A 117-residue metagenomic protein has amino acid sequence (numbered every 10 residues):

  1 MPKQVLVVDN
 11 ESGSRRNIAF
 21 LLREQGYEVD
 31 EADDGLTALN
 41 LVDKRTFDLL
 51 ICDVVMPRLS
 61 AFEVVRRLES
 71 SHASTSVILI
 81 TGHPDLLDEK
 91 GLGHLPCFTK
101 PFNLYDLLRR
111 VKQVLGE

Functional and structural regions predicted by a protein language model:
L6, E31-L49: Acidic, metal-coordinating helix/loop segments flanking the phosphotransfer/catalytic sites of two-component signaling
R16-E24: Charged docking surfaces used in two-component/phosphorelay signaling
D34-T37, S60-R66: Acidic catalytic/metal-coordinating carboxylates
D43-R45, R67-T75, L86, K90: Conserved phosphotransfer cores of two-component systems
D53: Active-site residues of response regulator receiver
M56: Receiver (REC) domain active-site loop signature in two-component systems and cognate sites in sensor histidine kinases
E63, H83-K100, Y105, R109: Alpha4 helix (beta4-alpha4-beta5 surface) of REC/receiver domains from two-component response regulators
I78-T81: Hydrophobic/aromatic residues positioned on beta-strands within the core alpha/beta folds
